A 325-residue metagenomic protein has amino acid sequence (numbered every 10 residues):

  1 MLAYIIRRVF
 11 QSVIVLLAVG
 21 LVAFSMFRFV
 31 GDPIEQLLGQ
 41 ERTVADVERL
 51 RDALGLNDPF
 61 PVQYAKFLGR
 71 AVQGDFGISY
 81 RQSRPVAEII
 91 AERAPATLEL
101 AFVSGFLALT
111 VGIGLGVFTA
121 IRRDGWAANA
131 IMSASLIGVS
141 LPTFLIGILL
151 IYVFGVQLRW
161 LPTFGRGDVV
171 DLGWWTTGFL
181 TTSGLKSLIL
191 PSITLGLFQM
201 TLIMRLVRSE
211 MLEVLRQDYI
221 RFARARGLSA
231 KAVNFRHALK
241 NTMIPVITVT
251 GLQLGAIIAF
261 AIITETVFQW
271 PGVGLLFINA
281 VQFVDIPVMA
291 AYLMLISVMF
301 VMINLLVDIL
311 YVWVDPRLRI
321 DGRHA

Functional and structural regions predicted by a protein language model:
L2-Y4, A94-A127, G173-A325: Alpha-helical transmembrane segments of integral membrane proteins, especially multi-pass inner/plasma-membrane
I6-L16: N-terminal signal-anchor/signal peptide hydrophobic helix marking the start of the first transmembrane segment
V9, D46, L50, F60-F76 (+8 more regions): Hydrophobic alpha-helical segments of integral membrane proteins, encompassing both true transmembrane helices
S12, R93, T97, G105 (+3 more regions): Residue-level signal for discrete positions within transmembrane alpha-helices of multi-pass small-molecule
V15-A65, F154, L158-L180: Hydrophobic alpha-helical transmembrane segments of membrane transport/permease proteins and related membrane-embedded
A18, V22, M26, V111 (+6 more regions): Alpha-helical membrane-inserting segments
N57-I113: An internal, D/E-rich "acidic patch" concept
S133-L141, L145-M200: Membrane-water interface segments at transmembrane-helix boundaries in multipass membrane proteins
